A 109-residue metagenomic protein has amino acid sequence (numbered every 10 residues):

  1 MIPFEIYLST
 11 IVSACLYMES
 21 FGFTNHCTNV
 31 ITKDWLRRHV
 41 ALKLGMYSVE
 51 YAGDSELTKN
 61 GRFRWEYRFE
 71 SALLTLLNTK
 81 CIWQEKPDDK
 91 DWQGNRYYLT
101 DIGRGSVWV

Functional and structural regions predicted by a protein language model:
M1-H26: Long, low-complexity, charged/polar intrinsically disordered regions in eukaryotic proteins
Y17-N29, Q84-G94: Intrinsically disordered, low-complexity coil segments
G22-K33, R37-F69: Short, positively charged loop/turn segments that connect secondary-structure elements
E70-L74: Short, hydrophobic-biased segments on the C-terminal half of alpha helices that form "recognition helices"
K80-C81: Glycine-centered, phosphate/nucleic-acid-interacting loop/turn motifs that mediate DNA/RNA or nucleotide
E85-V109: Accessory beta->alpha helical hairpin/"wing" motif in late/C-terminal subdomains of nucleic-acid enzymes
